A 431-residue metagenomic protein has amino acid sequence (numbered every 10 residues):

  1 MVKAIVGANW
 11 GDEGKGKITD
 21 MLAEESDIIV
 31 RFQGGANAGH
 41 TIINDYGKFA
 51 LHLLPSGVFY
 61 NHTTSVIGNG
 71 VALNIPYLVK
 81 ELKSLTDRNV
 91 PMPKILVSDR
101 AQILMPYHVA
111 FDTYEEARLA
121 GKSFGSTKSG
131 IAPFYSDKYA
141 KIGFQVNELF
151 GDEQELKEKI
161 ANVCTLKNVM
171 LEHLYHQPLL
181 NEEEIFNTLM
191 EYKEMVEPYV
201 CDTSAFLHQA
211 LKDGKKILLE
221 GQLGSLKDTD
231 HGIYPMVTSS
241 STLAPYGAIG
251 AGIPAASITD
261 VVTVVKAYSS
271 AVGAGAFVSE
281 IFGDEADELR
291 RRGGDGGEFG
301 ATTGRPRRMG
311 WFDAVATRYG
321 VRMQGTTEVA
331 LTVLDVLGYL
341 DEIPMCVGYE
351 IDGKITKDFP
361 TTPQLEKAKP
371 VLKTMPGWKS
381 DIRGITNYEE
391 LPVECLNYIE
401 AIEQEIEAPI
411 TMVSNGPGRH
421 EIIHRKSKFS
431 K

Functional and structural regions predicted by a protein language model:
M1-K431: Non-transmembrane, aqueous-exposed alpha-helical and coiled segments at domain scale
